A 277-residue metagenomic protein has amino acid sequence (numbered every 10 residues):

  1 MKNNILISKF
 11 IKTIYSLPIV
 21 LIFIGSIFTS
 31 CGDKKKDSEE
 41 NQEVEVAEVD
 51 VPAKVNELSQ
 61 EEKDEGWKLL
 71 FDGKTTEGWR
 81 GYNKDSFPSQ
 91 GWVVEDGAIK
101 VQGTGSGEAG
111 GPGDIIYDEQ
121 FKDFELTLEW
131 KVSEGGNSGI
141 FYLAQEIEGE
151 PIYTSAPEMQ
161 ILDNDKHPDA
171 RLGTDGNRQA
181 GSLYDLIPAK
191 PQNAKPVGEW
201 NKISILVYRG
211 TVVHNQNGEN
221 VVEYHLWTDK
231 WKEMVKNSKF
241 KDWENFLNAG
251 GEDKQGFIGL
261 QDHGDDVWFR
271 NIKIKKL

Functional and structural regions predicted by a protein language model:
N3-L17: Bacterial N-terminal signal peptides that target proteins for export
S8, I19, V55-E57: Generic alpha-helical structural signal
L17-F23: Sec-dependent N-terminal signal peptides
I27-S30: C-terminal motif of bacterial Sec signal peptides marking the signal peptidase cleavage site
G32-L277: Carbohydrate-interacting regions of secretory-pathway proteins
